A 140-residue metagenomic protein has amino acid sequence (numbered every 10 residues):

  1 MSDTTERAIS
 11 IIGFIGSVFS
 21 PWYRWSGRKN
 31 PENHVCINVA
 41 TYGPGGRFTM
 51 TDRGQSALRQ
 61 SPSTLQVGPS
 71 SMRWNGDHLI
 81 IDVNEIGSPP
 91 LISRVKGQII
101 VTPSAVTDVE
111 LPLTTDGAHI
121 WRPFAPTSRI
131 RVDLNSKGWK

Functional and structural regions predicted by a protein language model:
M1-K140: Targeting-peptide/extracellular-domain and disordered-appendage signature
